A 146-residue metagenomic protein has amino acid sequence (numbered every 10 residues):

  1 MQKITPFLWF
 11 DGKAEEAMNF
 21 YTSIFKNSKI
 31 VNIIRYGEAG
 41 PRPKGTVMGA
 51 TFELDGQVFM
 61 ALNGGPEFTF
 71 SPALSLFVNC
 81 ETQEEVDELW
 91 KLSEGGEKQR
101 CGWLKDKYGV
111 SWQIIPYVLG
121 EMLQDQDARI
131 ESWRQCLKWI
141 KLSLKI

Functional and structural regions predicted by a protein language model:
L8-G56: Core segments of cupin and vicinal oxygen chelate
I24, L54, T69-D125: Vicinal oxygen chelate
P41-R42, E67-T69: Short glycine/serine/proline-enriched coil/turn segments at secondary-structure junctions
L62-G64: Active-site-proximal beta-strand/loop segments in catalytic clefts of secreted hydrolases
D127-I146: C-terminal cap/linker of serine protease catalytic domains
